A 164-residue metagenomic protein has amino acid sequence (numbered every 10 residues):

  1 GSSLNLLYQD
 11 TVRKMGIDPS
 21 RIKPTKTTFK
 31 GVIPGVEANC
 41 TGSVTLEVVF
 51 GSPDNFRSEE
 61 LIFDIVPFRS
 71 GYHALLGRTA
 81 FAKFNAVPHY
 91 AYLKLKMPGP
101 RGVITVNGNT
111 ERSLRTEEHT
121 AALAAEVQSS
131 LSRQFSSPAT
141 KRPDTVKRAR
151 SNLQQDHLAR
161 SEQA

Functional and structural regions predicted by a protein language model:
S3-Q163: Aspartic protease core domain of the pepsin/retropepsin superfamily
